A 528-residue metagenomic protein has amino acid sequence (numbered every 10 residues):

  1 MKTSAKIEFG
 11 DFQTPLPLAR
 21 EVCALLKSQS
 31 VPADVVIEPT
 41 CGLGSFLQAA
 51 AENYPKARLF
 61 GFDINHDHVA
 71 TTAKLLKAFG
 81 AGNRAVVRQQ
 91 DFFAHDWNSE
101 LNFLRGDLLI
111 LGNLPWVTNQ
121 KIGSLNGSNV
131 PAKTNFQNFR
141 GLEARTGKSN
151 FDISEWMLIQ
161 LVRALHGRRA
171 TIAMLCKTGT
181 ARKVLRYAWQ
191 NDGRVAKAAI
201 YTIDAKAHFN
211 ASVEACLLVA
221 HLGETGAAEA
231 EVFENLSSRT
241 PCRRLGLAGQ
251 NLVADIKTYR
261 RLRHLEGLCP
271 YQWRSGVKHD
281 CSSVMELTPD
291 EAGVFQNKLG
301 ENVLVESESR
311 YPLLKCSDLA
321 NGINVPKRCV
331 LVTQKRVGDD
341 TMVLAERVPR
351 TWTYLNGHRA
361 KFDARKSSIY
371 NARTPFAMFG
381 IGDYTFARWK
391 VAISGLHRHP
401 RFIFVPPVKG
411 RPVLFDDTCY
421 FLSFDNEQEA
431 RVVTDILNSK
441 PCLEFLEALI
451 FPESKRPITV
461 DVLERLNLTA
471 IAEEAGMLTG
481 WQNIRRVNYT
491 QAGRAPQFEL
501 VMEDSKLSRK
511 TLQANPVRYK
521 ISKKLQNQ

Functional and structural regions predicted by a protein language model:
M1-A78, D96, L114, S154 (+2 more regions): Class I S-adenosyl-L-methionine
T3-F9, G141-R145, R336-D340, L414-S423 (+1 more regions): Glycine- and acidic
I7-E21, T40-A50, Y54-T71, Q90-V294: Signature of N6-adenine DNA methyltransferases within the class I
D34, A57, N83-A85, A170 (+2 more regions): A structural micro-motif
D34, L108-L109, K390: Conserved acidic residues
A81-F92: Conserved SAM-binding strand-loop segment of SAM-dependent methyltransferases
A207-N210, E214-A392, I436, K440-R494 (+3 more regions): C-terminal substrate-recognition regions of SAM-dependent nucleic acid methyltransferases
F402-D435: A short beta-sheet element
